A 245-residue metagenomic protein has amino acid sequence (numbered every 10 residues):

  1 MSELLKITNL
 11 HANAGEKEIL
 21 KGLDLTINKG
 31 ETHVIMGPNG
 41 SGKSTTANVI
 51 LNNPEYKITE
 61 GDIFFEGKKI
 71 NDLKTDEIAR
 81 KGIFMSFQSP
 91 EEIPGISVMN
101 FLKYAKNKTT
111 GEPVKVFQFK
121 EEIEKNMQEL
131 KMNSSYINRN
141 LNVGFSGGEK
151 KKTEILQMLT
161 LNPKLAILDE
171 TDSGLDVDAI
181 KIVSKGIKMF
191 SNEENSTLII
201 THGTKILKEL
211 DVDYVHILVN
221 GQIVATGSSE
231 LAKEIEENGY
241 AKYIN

Functional and structural regions predicted by a protein language model:
L23, I27-K29: Conserved hydrophobic segment flanking the Walker A/P-loop of ABC-type ATPase nucleotide-binding domains
M36-P38: The feature captures the beta-strand-to-loop junction immediately N-terminal to the Walker
D62-I78, N142: ABC ATPase NBD Q-loop/coupling interface
E91-K164: ABC-family P-loop ATPase nucleotide-binding domains
E170-T171, D178: Walker B catalytic motif
I180-E193: Helical segment within the ABC ATPase nucleotide-binding domain
Y214, L218, Q222-I244: Conserved beta-strand-loop-alpha-helix hinge in the C-terminal portion of ABC ATPase nucleotide-binding domains
